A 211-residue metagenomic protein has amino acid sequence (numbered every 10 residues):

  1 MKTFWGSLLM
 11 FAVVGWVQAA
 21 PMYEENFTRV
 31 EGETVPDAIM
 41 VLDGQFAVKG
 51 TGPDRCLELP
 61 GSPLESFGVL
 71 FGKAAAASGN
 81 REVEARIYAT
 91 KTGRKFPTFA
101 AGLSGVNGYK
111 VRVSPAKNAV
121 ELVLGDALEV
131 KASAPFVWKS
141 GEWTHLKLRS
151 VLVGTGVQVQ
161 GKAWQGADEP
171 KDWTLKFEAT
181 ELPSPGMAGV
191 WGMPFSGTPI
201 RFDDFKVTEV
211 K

Functional and structural regions predicted by a protein language model:
G6-G15: Bacterial N-terminal signal peptides
F27, D203-V207: Extracellular beta-strand elements of beta-rich domains used for carbohydrate recognition/degradation or cell-matrix
F27, V83-A85, G141-V153, V159-A163: Short tryptophan-centered beta-strand motifs in secreted/extracellular beta-sheet-rich domains of glycan-recognition
E31-E58, E65-F67: Extracellular glycan-recognition surfaces and repeat-rich motifs
P53-D54, E58-D126: Secretory/extracellular carbohydrate-interaction modules and structurally similar beta-sandwich "look-alikes"
V69-A75, K131-W138, E178-A179, W191-G192: Beta-strand-rich interaction surfaces with strong enrichment in secreted/lumenal proteins
L124-K147: Short, aromatic/His-centered strand-loop micro-motif at the edge of beta-sheets
P170-R201: Flexible glycan-contacting loops in extracellular carbohydrate-active proteins
